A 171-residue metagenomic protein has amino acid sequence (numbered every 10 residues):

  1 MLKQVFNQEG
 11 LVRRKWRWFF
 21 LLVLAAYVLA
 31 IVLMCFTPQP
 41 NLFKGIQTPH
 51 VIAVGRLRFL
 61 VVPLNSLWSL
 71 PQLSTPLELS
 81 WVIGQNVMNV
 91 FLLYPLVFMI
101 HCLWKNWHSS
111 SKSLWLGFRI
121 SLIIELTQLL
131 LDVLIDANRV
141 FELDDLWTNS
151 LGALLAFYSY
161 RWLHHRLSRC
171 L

Functional and structural regions predicted by a protein language model:
L2-N138, L154-L171: Bulky hydrophobic segments
Q85-M88, D145-N149: Alpha-helical transmembrane segments of polytopic membrane proteins
A137-L146: Non-cytosolic membrane-interface motifs at loop->transmembrane helix junctions
